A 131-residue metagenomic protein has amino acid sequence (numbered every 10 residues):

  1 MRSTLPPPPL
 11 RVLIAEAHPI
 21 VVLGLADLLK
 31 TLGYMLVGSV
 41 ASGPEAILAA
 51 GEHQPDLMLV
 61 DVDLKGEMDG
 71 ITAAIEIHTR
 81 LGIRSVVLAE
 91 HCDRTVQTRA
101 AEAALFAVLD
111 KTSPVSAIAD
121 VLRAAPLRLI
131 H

Functional and structural regions predicted by a protein language model:
M1-R11, S116-H131: Non-catalytic signal-transmission and effector/linker regions of two-component phosphorelay proteins
P19-G38: Two-component/phosphorelay signaling modules centered on CheY-like receiver
S39-L57: Acidic, metal-coordinating helix/loop segments flanking the phosphotransfer/catalytic sites of two-component signaling
S42, M68-T72: Acidic catalytic/metal-coordinating carboxylates
D61-D63: Active-site residues of response regulator receiver
I71-I83: Short amphipathic alpha-helix used as the core "switch/output" element in two-component signaling
G82-R94: A short, hydrophobic beta-strand element within the central beta-sheet of small alpha/beta folds
H91-L109, S113-D120: Alpha4 helix (beta4-alpha4-beta5 surface) of REC/receiver domains from two-component response regulators
